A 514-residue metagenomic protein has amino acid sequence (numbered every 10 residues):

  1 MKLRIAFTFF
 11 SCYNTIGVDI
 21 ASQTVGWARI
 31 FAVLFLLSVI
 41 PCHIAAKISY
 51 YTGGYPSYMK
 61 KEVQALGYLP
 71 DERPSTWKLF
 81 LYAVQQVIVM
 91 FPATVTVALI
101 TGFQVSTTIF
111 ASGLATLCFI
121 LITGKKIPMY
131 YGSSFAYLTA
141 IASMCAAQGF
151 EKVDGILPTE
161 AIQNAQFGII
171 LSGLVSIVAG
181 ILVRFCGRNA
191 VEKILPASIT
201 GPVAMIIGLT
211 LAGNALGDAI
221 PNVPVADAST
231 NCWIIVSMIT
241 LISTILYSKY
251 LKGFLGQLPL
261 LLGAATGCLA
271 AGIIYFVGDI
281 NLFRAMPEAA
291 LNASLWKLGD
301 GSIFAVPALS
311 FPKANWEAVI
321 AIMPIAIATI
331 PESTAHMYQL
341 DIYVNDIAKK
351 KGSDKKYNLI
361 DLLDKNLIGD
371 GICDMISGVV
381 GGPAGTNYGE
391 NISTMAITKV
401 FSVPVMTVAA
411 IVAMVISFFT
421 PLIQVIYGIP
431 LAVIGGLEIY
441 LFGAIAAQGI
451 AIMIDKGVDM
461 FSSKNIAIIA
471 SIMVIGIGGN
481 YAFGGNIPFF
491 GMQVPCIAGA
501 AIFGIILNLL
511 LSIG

Functional and structural regions predicted by a protein language model:
Y13-T15, L37-Y51, Y55: Short, positively charged and aromatic/hydrophobic N-terminal segments
Y51-F80, F283-A305, I342-L362, L510-G514: Intrinsically disordered, low-complexity non-transmembrane regions of multi-pass membrane transporters
Y58-P128, T139-L157: N-terminal signal-anchor module of multipass membrane proteins
M59, V63, L69, S243-L246 (+2 more regions): Hydrophobic transmembrane alpha-helices of multi-pass solute/ion transporters
Y68-P70, P74-W77, L99-C118, P324-V403: Membrane-embedded helical hairpins/re-entrant loop segments and their flanking transmembrane helices within multi-pass
F80-A93, S229-T240, L258, G272-I274 (+1 more regions): Hydrophobic, membrane-embedded alpha-helices of multi-pass small-molecule transporters
A142-Q148, S248, N391-M406, I411-S417: Interfacial segments of multi-pass membrane proteins
A161-G278, V408-G514: Membrane-embedded alpha-helical modules
